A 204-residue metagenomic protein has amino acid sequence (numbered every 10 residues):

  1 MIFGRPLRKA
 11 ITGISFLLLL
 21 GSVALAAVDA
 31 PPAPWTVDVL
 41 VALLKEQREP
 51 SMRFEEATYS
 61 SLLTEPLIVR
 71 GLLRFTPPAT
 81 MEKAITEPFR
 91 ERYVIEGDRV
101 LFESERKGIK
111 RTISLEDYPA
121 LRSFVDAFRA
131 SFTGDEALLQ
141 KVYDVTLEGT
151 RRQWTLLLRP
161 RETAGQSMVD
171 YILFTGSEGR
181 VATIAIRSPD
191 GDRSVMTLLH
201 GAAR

Functional and structural regions predicted by a protein language model:
M1-L7: N-terminal secretory signal peptides that target proteins for export/translocation
T12-S22: Bacterial N-terminal signal peptides
V28-D29, W35-S60, T64-P66, S104-R161 (+1 more regions): Flexible, processing/modification-adjacent segments and terminal tails in exported/periplasmic/extracellular proteins
F54, M81-A84, V100-E103, L156-L158 (+1 more regions): Short hydrophobic/aromatic-rich beta-strand segments that constitute the beta-sheet cores of beta-sandwich/beta-barrel
E65-G71, D192: Amphipathic hydrophobic-ligand
I68-R70, F89, E96, Q166-Y171: Short, surface-exposed coil-to-beta transition loops
L72-S123, S194: An acidic-aromatic
E136-R204: Gly/Pro-enriched, hydrophobic low-complexity segments that function as extracytoplasmic propeptides/linkers
